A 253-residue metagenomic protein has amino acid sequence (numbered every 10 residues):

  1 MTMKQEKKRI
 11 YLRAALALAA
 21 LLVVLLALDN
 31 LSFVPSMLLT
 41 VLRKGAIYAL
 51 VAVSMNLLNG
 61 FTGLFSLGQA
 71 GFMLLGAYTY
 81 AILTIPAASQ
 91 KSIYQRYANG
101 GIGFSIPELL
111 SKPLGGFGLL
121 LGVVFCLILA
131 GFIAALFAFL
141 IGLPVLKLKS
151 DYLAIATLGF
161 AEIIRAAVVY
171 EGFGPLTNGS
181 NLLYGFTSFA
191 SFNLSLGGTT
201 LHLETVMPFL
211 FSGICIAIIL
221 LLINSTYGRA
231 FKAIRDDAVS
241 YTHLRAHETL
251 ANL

Functional and structural regions predicted by a protein language model:
T2-E248: Transmembrane alpha-helices and adjacent helix-loop boundaries
L250-N252: N-terminal low-complexity segments that are often proline-rich with Ser/Thr-Pro
